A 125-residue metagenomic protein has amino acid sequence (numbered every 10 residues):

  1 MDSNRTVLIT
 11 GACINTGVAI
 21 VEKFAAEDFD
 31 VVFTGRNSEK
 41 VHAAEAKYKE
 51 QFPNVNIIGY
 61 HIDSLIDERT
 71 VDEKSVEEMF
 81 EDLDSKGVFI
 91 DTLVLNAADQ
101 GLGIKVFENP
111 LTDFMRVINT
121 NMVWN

Functional and structural regions predicted by a protein language model:
T6-I9, L93-V94: Conserved hydrophobic beta-strands of the Rossmann-like cofactor-binding core in SDR/related NAD(P)H-dependent
C13-I14: Conserved glycine-rich cofactor-binding loop
G17-V18: N-terminal Rossmann-fold NAD(P) dinucleotide-binding loop
F29-A43: Conserved glycine-rich Rossmann-like NAD(P)H-binding loop of the short-chain dehydrogenase/reductase
F52-D72: Rossmann-fold cofactor-recognition segment
N96-L102: Conserved NAD(P)H cofactor-binding loop of Rossmann-fold oxidoreductase domains
I104-V106, P110-I118: Substrate-binding pocket helix/loop in short-chain dehydrogenase/reductase
